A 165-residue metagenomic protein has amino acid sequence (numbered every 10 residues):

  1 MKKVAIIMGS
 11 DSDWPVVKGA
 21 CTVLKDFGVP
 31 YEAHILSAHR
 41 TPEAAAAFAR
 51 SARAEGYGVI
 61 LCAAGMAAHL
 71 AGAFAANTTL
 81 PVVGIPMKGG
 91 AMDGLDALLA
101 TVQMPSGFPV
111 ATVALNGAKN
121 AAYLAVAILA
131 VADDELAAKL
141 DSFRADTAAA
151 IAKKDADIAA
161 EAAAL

Functional and structural regions predicted by a protein language model:
K2-K3, V29-E32, T79-L80, V102-V110: Glycine/charged-rich beta-loop-alpha catalytic/anionic-binding loops adjacent to active sites
K2-R40: Glycine-rich phosphate/diphosphate-binding loop of Rossmann-like nucleotide-binding domains
M8-P15, G19, L95-L165: C-terminal binding/interaction regions
D13-V17, T41-A45, A64-A73, M92-L95 (+1 more regions): Short glycine/serine/threonine-rich phosphate/pyrophosphate-binding segments that cradle anionic phosphate groups
C21-D26, N77-T79, A127-L129: Short, solvent-exposed amphipathic alpha-helical segments in soluble enzyme and RNA/protein-processing domains
S37-A38, A63-A67, P86, V113-G117: Active-site nucleophile and cofactor-binding loops and adjacent substrate-binding regions of central metabolic enzymes
F48-P86: Glycine-rich phosphate-binding loop
M66, N77-S106: Glycine/small-residue-rich loop that forms an oxyanion/phosphate-binding "nest" at active or ligand-binding sites
